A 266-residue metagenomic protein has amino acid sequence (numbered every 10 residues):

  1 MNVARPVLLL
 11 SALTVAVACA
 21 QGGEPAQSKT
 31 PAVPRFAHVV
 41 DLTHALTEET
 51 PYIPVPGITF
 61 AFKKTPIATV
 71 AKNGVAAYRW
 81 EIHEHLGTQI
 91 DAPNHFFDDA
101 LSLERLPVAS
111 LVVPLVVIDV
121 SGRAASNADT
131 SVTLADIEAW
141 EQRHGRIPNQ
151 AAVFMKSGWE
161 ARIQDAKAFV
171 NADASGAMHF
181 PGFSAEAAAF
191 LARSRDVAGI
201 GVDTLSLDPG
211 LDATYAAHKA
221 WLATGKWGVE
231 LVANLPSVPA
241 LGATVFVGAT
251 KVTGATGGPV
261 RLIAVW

Functional and structural regions predicted by a protein language model:
M1-P6: Positively charged n-region of N-terminal signal peptides that target proteins for export
V7-A18: Bacterial N-terminal signal peptides
A20-W266: Active-/binding-site microenvironments in catalytic and ligand-binding cores
